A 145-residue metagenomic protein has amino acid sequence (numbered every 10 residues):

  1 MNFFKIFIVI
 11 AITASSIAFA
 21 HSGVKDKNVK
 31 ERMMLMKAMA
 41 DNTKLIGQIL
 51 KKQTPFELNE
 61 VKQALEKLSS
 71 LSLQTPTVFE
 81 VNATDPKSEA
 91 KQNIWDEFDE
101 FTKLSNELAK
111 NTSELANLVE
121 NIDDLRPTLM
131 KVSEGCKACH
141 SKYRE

Functional and structural regions predicted by a protein language model:
N2-I10: Sec-dependent signal peptide recognition, specifically the positively charged N-region followed immediately by
S15-A20: N-terminal signal peptide c-region/cleavage motif recognized by signal peptidases
S22, D26-E145: Sequence context surrounding c-type heme c attachment/ligation sites in exported
